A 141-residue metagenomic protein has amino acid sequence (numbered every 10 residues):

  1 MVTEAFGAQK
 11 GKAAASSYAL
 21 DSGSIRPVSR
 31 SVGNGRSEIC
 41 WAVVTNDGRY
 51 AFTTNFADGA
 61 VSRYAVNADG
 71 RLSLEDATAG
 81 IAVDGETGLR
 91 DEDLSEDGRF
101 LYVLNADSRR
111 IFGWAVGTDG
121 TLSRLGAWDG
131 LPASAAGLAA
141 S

Functional and structural regions predicted by a protein language model:
M1-L20, I25-P27: Acidic, glycine-rich loop-and-beta core segments that form the ion-binding/anion-interacting portion of active sites
V2-T3, T53, V103: Residue position within the beta-strands of beta-propeller blades
A5-K10, L20, F56, V66 (+2 more regions): Short loop/turn segments immediately following the C-termini of beta-strands
F6-G7, K12, G33-R49, I81-F100 (+1 more regions): Beta-rich, blade/repeat-based domains predominating in secreted/periplasmic proteins but also intracellular
K10-S16, A60-R63, R110-G113: Structural motif
S22-R30, A68-T78, T118-G126: Beta-strand initiation motifs
S62-A65, G70-S108: C-terminal hydrophobic structural anchor segments that stabilize assembly/packing rather than catalytic chemistry
A106-S141: Blade-level signature of beta-propeller repeat domains, shared across WD40, Kelch, NHL, RCC1 and BNR/Asp-box propellers
